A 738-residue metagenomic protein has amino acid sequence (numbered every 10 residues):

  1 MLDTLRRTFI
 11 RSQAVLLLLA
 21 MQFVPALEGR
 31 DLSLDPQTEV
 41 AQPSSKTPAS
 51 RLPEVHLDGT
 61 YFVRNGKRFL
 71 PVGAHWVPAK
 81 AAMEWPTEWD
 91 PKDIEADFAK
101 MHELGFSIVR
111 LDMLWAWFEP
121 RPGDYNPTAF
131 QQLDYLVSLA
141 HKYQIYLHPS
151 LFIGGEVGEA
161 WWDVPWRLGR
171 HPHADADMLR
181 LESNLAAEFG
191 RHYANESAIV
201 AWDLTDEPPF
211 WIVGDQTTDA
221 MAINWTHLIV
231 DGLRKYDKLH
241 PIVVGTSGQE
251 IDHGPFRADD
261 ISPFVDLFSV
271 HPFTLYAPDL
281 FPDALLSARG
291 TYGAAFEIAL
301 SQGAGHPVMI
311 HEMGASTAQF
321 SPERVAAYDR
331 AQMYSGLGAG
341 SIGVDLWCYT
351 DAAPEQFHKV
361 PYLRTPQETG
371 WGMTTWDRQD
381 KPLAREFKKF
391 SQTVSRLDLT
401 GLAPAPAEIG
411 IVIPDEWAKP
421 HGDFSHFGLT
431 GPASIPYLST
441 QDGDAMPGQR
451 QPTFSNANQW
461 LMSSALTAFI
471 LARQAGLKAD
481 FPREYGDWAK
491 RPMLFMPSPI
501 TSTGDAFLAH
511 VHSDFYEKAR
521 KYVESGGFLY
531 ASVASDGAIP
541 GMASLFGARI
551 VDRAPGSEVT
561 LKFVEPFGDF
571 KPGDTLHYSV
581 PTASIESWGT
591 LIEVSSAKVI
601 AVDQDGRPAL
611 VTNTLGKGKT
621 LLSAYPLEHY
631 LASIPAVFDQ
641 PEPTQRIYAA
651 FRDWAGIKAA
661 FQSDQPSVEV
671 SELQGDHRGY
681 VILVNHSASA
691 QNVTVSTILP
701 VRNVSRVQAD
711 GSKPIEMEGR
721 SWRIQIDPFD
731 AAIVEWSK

Functional and structural regions predicted by a protein language model:
S50-V265, T350: Active-site mouth of glycoside hydrolases
A79-D90, L114-Q131, P165-L181, T205-A222 (+5 more regions): The substrate-binding groove and active-site-proximal loops of carbohydrate-active enzymes, especially glycoside
E182, Y349-E408, P414-H426: Aromatic-rich peripheral "rim/lid" segments of glycoside hydrolase catalytic domains that contact and position glycan
T226-P241, S262-L267, H271, F281-P354 (+2 more regions): Catalytic-core region of carbohydrate-active enzymes that cleave or remodel glycosidic bonds
R378-V394, P432-A433, L471, K598 (+3 more regions): Extracellular ligand-binding/catalytic regions of CAZymes and related secreted enzymes and adhesion modules
P404-N456, L461-L466, T501-G504, K518-R520 (+4 more regions): Carbohydrate-binding surface patches
F454-A543, A688, K713-P728, A732-S737: Helical hinge/lid and interdomain linker segments adjacent to catalytic or ligand-binding clefts that mediate domain
A506-T590, S596-V602: A glycine-rich, often tryptophan-bearing local segment used as a flexible ligand/cofactor-contacting loop or short
